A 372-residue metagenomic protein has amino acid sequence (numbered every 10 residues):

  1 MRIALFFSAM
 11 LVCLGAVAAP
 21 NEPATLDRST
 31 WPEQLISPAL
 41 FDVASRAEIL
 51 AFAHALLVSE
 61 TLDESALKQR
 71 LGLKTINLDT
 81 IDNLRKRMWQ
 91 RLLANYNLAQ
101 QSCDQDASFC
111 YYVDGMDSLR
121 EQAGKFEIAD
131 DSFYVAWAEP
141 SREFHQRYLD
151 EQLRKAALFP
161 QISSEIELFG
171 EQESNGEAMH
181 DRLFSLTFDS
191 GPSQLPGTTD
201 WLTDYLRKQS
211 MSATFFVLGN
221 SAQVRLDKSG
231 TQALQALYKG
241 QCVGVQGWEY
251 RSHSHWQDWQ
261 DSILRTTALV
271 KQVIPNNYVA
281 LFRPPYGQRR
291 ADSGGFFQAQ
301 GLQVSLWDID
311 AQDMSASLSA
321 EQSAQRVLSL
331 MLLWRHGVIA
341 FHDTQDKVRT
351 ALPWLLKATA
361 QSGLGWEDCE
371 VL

Functional and structural regions predicted by a protein language model:
R2-L186, G197, D204-A213, R335-L372: Terminal accessory/targeting
P20-A47, A291, F296-W334: Active-site-adjacent pocket scaffolds in enzyme catalytic domains
A51, N83, R87, A94 (+7 more regions): Charged/polar, solvent-exposed surface patches and flexible loops
M116, R120-Q122, I128, S132-A136 (+5 more regions): Metal-dependent polysaccharide deacetylase catalytic core of the NodB/CE4 family, i.e., the active-site-bearing domain
F144, Q232-A233, Q322, R326: Exposed alpha-helical structural elements
P160-E177, G197, H253-K271, Q325-V327: Short, composition-biased local secondary-structure segments
D189-S190: Alpha-helical, coiled-coil/dimerization segments enriched in small aliphatic residues
T267-L269, S329-L330, L364, L372: Short, intrinsically disordered/low-complexity patches at protein termini and at juxtamembrane boundaries
